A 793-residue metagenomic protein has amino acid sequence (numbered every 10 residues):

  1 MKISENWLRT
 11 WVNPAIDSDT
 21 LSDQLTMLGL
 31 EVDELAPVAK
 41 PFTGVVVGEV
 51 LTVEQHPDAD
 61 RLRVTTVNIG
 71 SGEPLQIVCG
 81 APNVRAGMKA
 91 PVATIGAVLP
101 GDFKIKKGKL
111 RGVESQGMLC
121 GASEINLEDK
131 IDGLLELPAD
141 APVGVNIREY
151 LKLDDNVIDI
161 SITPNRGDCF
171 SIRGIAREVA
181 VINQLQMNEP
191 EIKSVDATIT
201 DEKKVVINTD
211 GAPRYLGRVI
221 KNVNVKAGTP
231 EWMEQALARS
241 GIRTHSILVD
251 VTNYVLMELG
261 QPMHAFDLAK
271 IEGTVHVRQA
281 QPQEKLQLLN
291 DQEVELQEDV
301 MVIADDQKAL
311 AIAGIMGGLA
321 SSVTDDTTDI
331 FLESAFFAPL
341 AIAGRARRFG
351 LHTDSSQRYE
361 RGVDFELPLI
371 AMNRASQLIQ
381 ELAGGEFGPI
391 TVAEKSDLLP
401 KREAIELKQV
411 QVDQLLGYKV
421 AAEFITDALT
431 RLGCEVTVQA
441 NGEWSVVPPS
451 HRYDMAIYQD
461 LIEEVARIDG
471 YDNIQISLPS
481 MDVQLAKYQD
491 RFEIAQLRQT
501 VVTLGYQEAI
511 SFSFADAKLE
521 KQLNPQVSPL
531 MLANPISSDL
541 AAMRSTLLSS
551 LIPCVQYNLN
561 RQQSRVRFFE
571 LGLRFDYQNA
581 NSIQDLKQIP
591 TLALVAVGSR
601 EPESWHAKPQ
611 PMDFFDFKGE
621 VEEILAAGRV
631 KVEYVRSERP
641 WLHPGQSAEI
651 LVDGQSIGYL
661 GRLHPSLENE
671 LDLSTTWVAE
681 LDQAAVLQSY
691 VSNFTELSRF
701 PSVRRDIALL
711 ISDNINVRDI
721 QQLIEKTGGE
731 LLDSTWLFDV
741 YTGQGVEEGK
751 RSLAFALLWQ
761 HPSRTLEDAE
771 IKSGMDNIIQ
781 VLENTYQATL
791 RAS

Functional and structural regions predicted by a protein language model:
M1-V195, F331, G350, D354 (+3 more regions): Phosphate-backbone binding interfaces of nucleic-acid-interacting proteins
K2, M27, R431-C434, Q578 (+3 more regions): A carboxyl-terminal module marker
E5, D23, L28, R63 (+2 more regions): Glycine/proline-enriched, intrinsically flexible loops and inter-domain linkers
A39-T43, D196, D482-Y488, S511-S528 (+2 more regions): Beta-rich nucleic-acid/ligand-interaction surfaces
V47-Q76, E234-Q235, T252-A320: Conserved mixed alpha/beta core segments that line enzyme active sites in large multi-domain catalysts
R111-E124, K130-E136, R148-E149, N156 (+3 more regions): Mobile "lid/hinge" segments at catalytic clefts and subdomain interfaces of large enzymes
G174, I405-Q409, D413-V566, R705 (+3 more regions): Extended, well-folded interaction surfaces typified by the phenylalanyl-tRNA synthetase beta subunit core
V181-I207, A383-V412, K419: Terminal amphipathic helices with adjacent charged low-complexity linkers/tails
